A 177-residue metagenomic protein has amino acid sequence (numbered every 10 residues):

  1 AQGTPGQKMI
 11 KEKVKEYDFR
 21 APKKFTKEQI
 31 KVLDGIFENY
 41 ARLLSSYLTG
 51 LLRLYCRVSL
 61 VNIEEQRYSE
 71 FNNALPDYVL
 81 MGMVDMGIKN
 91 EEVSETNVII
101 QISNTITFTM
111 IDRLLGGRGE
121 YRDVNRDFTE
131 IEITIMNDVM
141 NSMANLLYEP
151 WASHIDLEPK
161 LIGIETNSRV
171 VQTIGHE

Functional and structural regions predicted by a protein language model:
A1-E177: N-terminal auxiliary interaction/assembly segments of multi-subunit proteins
